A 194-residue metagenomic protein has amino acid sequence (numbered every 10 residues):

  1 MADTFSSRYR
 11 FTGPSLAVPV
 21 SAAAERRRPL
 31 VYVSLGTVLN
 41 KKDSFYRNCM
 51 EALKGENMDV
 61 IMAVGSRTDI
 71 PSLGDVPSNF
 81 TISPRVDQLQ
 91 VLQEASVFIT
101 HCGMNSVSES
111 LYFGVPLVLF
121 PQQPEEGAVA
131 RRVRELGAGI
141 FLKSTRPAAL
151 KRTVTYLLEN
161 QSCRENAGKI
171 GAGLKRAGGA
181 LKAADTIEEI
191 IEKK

Functional and structural regions predicted by a protein language model:
M1-L30, L35-L39, A63-R67: A nucleotide-sugar donor-handling region in carbohydrate enzymes
Y9, M58, N79-T81, G139: Short, conserved active-site loop motifs that form the nucleotide-linked donor/cofactor pocket
S44-M58: Short hydrophobic signal-anchor/transmembrane segments that target glycosyltransferases and glycosylation machinery
T68-R85: Nucleotide-activated donor-binding/catalytic signature segment of Leloir-type glycosyltransferases, i.e., the conserved
R85-A130: A donor-sugar binding/catalytic signature common to diverse glycosyltransferases and related nucleotide-sugar
P124-T153: Change "using UDP/GDP/dTDP sugars" to "using nucleotide sugars
A149-K194: C-terminal amphipathic helix plus adjacent low-complexity, charged tail appended to glycosyltransferase catalytic
